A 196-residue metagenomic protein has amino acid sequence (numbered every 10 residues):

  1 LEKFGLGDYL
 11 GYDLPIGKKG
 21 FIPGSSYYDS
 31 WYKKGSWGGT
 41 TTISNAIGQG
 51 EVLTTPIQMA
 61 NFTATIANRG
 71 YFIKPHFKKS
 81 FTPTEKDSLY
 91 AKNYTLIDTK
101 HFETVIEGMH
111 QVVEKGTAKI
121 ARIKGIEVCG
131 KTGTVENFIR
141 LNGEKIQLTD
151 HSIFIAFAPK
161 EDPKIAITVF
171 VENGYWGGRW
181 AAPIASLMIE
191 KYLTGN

Functional and structural regions predicted by a protein language model:
L1-V169, G177: Beta-lactam-recognizing serine transpeptidase/beta-lactamase-like catalytic domain environment
E85-N93, A182-N196: Short, gly/Ser/Thr-rich active-site loops of penicillin-recognizing serine hydrolases
V171-P183: A short acidic/glycine-rich loop-to-helix N-cap element
